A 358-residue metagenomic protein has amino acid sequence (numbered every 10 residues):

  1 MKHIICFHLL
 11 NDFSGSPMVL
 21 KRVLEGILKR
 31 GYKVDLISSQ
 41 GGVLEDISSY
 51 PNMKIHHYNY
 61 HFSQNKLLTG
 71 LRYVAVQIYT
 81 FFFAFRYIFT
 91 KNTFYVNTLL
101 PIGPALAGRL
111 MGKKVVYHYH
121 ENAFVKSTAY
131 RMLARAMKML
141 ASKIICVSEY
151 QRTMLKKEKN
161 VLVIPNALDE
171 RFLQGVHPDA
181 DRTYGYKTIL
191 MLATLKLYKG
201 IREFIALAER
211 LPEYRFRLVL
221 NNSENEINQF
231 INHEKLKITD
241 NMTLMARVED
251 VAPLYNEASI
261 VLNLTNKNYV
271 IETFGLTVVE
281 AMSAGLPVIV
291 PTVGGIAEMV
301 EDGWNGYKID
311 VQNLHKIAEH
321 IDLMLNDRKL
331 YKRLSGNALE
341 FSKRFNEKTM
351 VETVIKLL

Functional and structural regions predicted by a protein language model:
G15-R22, K187, T194-R210, L276: A conserved mid-protein helix/loop that constitutes part of the nucleotide-sugar donor-binding site
G42-L44, V76-T80, T93-M111, K126: An aromatic- and histidine-rich active-site surface loop
Y150, A167: Carbohydrate-associated surface elements
Q229-V248: Nucleotide-activated donor-binding/catalytic signature segment of Leloir-type glycosyltransferases, i.e., the conserved
N256-I271, L286-P287: Acidic donor-binding loop of glycosyltransferase active sites
T265-G275, V279, A297-E298: Nucleotide-sugar-dependent
P287-V290, V300: Short hydrophobic beta-strand element within catalytic cores of glycosyltransferases and related nucleotide-activated
E301-G303, Y307-L314, L323-R328, K343: Conserved acidic donor-binding segment of nucleotide-sugar-dependent glycosyltransferases
